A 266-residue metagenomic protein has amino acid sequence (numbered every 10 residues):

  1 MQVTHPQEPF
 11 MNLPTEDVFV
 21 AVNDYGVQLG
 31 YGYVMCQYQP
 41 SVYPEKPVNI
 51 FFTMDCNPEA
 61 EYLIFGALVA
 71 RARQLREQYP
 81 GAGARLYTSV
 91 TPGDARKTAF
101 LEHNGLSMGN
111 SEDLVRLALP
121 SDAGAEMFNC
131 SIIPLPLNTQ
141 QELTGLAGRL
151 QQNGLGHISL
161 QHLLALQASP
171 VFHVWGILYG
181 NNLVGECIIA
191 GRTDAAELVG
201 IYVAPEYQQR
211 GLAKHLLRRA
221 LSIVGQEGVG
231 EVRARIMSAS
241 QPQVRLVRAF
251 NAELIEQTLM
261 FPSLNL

Functional and structural regions predicted by a protein language model:
V3-T4, A123-G200: Flexible, substrate/cofactor-facing loop regions flanked by secondary structure within enzyme catalytic domains
T4-L75, S89-V90, Y179, V184-P205: Conserved donor-binding loop and adjoining core beta-sheet/short helix segment in diverse acyl/aminoacyl transferases
D55-G66, A204-H215, E227, A239-P242: Conserved glycine-rich acetyl-CoA-binding loop
D55-N129, Q257-N265: Acyl-donor-binding surface of acyltransferase catalytic domains
L68, A72, L198, R219-V224 (+2 more regions): Short hydrophobic clusters on alpha-helical segments that form packing/core surfaces in small helical domains
A84, G230, E253: Short acidic/polar active-site loop segments enriched in Thr and Asp
L86-S89, L198, V232-I236: Conserved hydrophobic beta-strand within the GNAT/NAT acetyltransferase core sheet that lines the active-site cleft
K97-L101, S240-R248: Conserved active-site tyrosine of GNAT-family acetyltransferases
